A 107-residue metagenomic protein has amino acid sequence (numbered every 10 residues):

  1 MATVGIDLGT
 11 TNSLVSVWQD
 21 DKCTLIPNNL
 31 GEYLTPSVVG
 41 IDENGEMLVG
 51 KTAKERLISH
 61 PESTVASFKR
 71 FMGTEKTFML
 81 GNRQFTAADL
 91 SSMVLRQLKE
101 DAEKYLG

Functional and structural regions predicted by a protein language model:
M1-P36, I41-G107: N-terminal phosphate-binding loop and flanking beta/alpha elements of the actin-like ATPase fold
